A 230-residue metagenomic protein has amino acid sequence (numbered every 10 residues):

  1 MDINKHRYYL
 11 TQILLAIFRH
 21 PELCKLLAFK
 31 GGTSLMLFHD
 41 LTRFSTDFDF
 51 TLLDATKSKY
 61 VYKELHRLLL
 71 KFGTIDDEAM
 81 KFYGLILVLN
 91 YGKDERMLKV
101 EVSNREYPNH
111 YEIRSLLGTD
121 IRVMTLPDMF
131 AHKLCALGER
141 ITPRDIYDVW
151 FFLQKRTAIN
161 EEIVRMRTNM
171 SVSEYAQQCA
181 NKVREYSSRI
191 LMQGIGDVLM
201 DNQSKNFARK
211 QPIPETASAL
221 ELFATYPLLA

Functional and structural regions predicted by a protein language model:
M1-L27, L41, L53-A230: Structured mid-to-C-terminal alpha-helical surface segments
F29-S34: Glycine-rich beta-strand-to-loop/alpha-helix junction loops that act as flexible
H39-S45: Glycine-rich loop at the start of a catalytic domain that most often binds anionic cofactors/ligands
D49-T51: Short cationic amphipathic helices and targeting signals
